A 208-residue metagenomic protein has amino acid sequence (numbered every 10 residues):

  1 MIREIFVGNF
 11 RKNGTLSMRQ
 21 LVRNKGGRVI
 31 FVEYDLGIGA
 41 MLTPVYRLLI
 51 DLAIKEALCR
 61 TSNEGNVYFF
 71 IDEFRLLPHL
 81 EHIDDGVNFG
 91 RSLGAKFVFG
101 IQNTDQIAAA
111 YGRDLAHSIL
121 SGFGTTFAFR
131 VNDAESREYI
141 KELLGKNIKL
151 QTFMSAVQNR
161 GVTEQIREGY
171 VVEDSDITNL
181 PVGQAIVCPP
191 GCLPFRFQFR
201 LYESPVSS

Functional and structural regions predicted by a protein language model:
M1-A95, Y111, T163, V172-F199 (+1 more regions): P-loop NTPase motor domains
V32-E33, F70, G100, A128-R130: Conserved beta-strand segments of the P-loop GTPase G domain that flank and frequently precede/overlap
R75, N103-D105: Acidic, glycine-rich active-site loops and adjacent beta-strand->loop/helix elements that engage anionic groups
D85-V87, I107-S208: P-loop NTPase motor core of the ASCE superfamily
K96-Q102: Structural recognition of the conserved hydrophobic beta-strand(s) that form the central parallel beta-sheet of P-loop
